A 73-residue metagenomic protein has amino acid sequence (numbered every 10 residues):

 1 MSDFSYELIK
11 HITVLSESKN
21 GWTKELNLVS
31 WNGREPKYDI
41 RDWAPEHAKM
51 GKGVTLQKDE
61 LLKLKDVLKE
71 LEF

Functional and structural regions predicted by a protein language model:
M1-F73: Positively charged, low-complexity terminal tracts and the immediately adjacent first secondary-structure elements
